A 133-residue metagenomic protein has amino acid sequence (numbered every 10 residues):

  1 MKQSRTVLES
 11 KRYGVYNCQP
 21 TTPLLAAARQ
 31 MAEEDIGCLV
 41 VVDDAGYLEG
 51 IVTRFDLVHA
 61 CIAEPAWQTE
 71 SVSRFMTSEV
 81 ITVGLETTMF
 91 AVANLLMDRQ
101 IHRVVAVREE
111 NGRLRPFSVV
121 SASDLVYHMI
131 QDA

Functional and structural regions predicted by a protein language model:
K2-V15, E70-V80: Bateman (tandem CBS) regulatory domains
L8, R113-L114: Polyproline-rich, intrinsically disordered low-complexity regions
R12, R54, T69, T77 (+2 more regions): ATP/adenylate-binding site constellation spanning eukaryotic-like Ser/Thr protein kinases, ABC-transporter
Y13, E34, E70, R99 (+1 more regions): Structured loop/turn residues at beta-strand edges in well-structured enzyme cores
V15-A63, V72: Acidic (E/D-rich), amphipathic helical modules within compact regulatory domains
N17-D35, V42, T82-I101, A106-E109 (+2 more regions): The conserved cystathionine-beta-synthase
M31, G46, F75, L96 (+1 more regions): Terminal peptide-recognition signature
I36, V40, E49-A63, I101-H102 (+1 more regions): Short beta->alpha transition motifs characteristic of CBS
